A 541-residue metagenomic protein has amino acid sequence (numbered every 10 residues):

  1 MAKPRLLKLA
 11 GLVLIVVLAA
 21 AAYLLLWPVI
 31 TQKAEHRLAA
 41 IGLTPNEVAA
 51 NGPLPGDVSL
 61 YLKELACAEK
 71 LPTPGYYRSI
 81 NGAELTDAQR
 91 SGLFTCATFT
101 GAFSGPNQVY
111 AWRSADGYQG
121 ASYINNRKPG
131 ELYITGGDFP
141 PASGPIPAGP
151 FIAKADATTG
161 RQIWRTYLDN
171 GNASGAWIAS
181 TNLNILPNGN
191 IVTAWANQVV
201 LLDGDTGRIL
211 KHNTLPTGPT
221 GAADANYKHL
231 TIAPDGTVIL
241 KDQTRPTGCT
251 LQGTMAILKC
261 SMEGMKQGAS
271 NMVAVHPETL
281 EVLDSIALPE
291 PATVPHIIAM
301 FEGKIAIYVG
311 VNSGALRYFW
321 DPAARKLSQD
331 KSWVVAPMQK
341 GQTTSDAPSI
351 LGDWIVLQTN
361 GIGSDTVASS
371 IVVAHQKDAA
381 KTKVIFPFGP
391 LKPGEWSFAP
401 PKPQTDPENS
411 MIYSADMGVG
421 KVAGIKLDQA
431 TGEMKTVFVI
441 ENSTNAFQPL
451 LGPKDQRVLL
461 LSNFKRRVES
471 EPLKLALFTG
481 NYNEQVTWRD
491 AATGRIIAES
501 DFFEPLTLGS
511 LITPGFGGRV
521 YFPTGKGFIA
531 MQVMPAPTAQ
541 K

Functional and structural regions predicted by a protein language model:
V16-V109, V533-K541: Sequence/structural signature of beta-propeller modules and their immediately flanking N-terminal secretory/stalk
E64-I152, N172-N182: Beta-strand-rich domains and repeat architectures in extracellular enzymes and scaffolds, especially beta-propellers
D116-N125, N172-L183, P219-I232, E290-M300 (+4 more regions): Repeated scaffold domains used in trafficking and secretory/extracellular systems, primarily beta-propellers
G117-Y123, G136-P141, P147-N190, A196 (+1 more regions): Blade-loop segments of beta-propeller domains
T135-G149, D242-K266, N360-A368, S462-N481: Short, conserved, GDST-rich strand-edge loop motifs in beta-rich repeat architectures
G149-G160, G207, I257-L280, R317-D321 (+3 more regions): Beta-propeller blade signature
S397-G424, V437-A491: Loop/turn-rich, solvent-exposed surfaces of beta-rich toroidal or solenoidal domains
I496-K541: Blade-level signature of beta-propeller repeat domains, shared across WD40, Kelch, NHL, RCC1 and BNR/Asp-box propellers
